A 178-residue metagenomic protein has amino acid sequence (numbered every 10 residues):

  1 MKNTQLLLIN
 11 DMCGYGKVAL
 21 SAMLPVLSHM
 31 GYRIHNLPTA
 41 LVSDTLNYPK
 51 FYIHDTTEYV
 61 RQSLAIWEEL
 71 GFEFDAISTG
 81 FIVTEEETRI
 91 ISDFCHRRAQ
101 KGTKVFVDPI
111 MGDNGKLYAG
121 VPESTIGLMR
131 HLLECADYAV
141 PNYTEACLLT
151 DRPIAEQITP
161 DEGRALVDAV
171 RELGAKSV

Functional and structural regions predicted by a protein language model:
K2-V107, M111-A119: Conserved N-terminal subdomain of the carbohydrate kinase-like
G120-V178: Conserved phosphate/ATP/ADP-binding segment of small-molecule kinases
